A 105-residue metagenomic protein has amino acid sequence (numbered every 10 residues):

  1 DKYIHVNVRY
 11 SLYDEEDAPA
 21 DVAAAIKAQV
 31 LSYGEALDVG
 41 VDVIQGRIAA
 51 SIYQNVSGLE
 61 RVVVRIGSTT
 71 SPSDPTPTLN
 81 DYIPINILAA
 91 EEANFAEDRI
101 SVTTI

Functional and structural regions predicted by a protein language model:
D1-I105: Acidic, low-complexity glycine/serine/threonine-rich segments
